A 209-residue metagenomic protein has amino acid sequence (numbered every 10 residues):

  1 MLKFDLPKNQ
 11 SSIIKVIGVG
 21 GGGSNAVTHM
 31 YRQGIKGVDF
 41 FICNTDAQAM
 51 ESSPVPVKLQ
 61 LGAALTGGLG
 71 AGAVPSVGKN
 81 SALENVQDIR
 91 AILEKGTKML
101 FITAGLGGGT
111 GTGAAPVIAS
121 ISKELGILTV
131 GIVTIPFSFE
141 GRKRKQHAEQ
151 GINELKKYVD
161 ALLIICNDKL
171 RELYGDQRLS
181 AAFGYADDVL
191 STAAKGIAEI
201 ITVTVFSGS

Functional and structural regions predicted by a protein language model:
M1-S209: Tubulin/FtsZ superfamily GTPase core signature
